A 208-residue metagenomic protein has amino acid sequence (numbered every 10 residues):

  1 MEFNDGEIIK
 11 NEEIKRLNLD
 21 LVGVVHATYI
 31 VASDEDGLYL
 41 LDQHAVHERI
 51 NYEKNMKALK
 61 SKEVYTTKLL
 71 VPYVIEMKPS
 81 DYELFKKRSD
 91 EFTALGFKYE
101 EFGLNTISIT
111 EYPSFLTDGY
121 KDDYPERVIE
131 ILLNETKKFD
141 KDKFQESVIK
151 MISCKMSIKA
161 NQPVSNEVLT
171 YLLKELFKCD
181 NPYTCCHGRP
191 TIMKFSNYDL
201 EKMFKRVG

Functional and structural regions predicted by a protein language model:
M1-I14: Short glycine- and acidic-rich boundary segments immediately preceding or forming the N-terminal edge of structured
F3, R16-G208: Long, charged low-complexity intrinsically disordered regions
